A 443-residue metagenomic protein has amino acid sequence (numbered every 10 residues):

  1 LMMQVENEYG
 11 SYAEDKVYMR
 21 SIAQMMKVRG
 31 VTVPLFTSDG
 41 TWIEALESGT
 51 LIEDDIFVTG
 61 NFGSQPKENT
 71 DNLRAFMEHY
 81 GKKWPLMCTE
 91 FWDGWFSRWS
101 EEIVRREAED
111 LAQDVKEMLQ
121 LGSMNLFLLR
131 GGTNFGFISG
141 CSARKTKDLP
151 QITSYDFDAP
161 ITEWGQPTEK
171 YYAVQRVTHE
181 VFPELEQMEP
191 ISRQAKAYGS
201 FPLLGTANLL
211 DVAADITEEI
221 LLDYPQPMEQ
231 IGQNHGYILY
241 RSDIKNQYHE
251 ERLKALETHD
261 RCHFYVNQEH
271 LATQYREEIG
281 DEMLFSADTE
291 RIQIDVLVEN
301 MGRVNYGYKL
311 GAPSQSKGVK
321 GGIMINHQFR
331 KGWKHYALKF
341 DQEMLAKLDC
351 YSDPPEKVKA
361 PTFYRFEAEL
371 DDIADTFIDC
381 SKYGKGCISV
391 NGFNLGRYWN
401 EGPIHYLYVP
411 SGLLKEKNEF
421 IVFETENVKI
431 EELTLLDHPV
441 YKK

Functional and structural regions predicted by a protein language model:
L1-L126: Substrate-binding/catalytic cleft of secreted carbohydrate-active enzymes, primarily glycoside hydrolases
L1-Q4, D15-A23, V31-T32, K82 (+6 more regions): Carbohydrate-binding surfaces of carbohydrate-active enzymes
N7-E8, P160, G392: Cell-envelope and extracellular/periplasmic
V177, D281-Q293, Y364-D371, Y406-K417: Short, surface-exposed tryptophan/glycine-enriched loops that mediate extracellular molecular recognition
E184, L407-K443: Terminal leader/tail segments of proteins
N234-D243, V358-D371: Short beta-strands within extracellular/lumenal beta-sheet-rich domains
E250-V266, I294, A368-N391, Y398-W399 (+1 more regions): Aromatic-lined ligand-binding clefts that engage carbohydrates, nucleic acids, or primary amines
L271-G280, R397-L407: Aromatic-rich membrane-interfacial microdomains
